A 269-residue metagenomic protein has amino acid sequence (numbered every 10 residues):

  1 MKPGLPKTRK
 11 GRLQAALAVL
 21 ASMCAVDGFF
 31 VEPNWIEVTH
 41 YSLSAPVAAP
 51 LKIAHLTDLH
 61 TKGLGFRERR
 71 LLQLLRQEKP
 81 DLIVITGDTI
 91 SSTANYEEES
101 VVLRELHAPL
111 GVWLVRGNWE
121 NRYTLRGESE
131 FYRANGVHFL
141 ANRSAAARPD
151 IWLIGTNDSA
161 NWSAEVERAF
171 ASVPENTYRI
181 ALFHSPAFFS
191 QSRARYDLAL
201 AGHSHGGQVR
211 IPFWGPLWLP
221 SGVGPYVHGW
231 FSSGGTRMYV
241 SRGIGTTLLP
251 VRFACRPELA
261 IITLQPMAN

Functional and structural regions predicted by a protein language model:
M1-V47: N-terminal membrane-anchoring alpha-helices
V31-G65, S172-I180: Mobile, glycine- and charge-enriched loop segments and immediately flanking short secondary-structure elements within
S42-A54, V137-H138, S144-G155, N176-Y178 (+2 more regions): Beta-strand-turn-beta hairpins that frame and shape the catalytic cleft of phosphate-ester-processing enzymes
V47-R143: Membrane-embedded segments
H60, T89-I90, W119-E120, S144-A145 (+4 more regions): Catalytic metal-binding/acid-base residues of hydrolase active sites
D81-I83, L110, T177-I180, D197: Conserved acidic residues
G127-V137, A141-S144, R148-F183, A187-Q191 (+1 more regions): Binuclear metal-dependent hydrolase catalytic cores centered on His/Asp/Glu-rich metal-binding motifs
P186-T263: Conserved beta-sheet core of the metallophosphoesterase superfamily
